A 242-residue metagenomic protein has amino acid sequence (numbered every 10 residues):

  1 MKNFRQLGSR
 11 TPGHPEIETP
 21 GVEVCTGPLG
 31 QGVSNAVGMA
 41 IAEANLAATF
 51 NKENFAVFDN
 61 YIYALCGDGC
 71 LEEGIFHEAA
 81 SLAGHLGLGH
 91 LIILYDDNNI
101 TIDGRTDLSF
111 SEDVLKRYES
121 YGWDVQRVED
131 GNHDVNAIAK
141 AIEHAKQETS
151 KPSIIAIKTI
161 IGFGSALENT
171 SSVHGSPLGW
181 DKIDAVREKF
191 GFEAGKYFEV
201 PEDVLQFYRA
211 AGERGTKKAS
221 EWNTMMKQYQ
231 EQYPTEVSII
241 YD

Functional and structural regions predicted by a protein language model:
M1: Carboxylate/His-rich catalytic cores and anion/metal-binding grooves
F4-G8: Short glycine-enriched loops at secondary-structure junctions
R10, P15-A210: Glycine-rich ThDP/TPP pyrophosphate-binding loop and its adjacent helix/strand module within ThDP-dependent enzymes
A210-D242: Hard-cation-handling environments
